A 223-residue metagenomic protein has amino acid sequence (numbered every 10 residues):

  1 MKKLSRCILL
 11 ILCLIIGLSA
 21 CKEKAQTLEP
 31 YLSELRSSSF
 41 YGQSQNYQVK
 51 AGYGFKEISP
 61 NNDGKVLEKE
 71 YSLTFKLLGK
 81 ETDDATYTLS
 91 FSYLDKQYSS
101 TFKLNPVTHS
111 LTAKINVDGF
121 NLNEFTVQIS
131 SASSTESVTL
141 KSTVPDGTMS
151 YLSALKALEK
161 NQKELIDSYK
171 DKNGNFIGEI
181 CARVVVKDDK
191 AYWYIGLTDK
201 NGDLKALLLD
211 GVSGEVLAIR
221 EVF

Functional and structural regions predicted by a protein language model:
K2-I8, A20-F223: Long, terminal "pre-/pro-" and other extracytoplasmic accessory regions that lie outside the mature folded/catalytic
L9-G17: Bacterial N-terminal signal peptides
